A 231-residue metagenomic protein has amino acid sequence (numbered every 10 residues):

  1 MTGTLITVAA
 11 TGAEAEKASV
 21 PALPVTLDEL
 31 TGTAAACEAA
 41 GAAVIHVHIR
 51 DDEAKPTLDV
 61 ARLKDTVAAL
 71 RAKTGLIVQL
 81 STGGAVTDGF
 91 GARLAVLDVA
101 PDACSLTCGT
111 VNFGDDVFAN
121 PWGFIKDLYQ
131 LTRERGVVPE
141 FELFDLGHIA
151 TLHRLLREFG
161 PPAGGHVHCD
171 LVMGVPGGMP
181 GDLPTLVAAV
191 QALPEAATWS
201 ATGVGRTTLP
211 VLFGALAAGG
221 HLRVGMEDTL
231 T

Functional and structural regions predicted by a protein language model:
M1-A22, S105-N112: N-terminal small/glycine-rich loop or linker at the start of catalytic domains across soluble metabolic enzymes
V8, L27, K55-T82, D127-E134 (+1 more regions): Alpha-helix-loop-beta-strand connector modules within alpha/beta enzyme cores
A18, A43-D65, V172-M173, T229-T231: Glycine-rich, proline-tolerant flexible connector loops at the mouths of alpha/beta enzymes
T26-A36, D88-L97, T208-L212: Short, acidic/polar
G32-H46: Catalytic domains of carbohydrate-active enzymes, especially glycoside hydrolases
A39-A42, G75, P101, G219-G220: A structural motif
A42-D51, V78-T82, E142: Short beta-strand segments at enzyme active-site cores
A103-E227: Catalytic alpha/beta core domains of metabolic enzymes, predominantly
